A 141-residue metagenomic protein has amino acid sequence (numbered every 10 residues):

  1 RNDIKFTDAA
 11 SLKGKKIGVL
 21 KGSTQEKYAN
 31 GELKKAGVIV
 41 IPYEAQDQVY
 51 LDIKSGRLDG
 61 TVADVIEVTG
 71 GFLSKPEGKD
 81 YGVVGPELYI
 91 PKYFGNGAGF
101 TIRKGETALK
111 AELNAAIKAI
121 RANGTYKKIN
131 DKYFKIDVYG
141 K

Functional and structural regions predicted by a protein language model:
R1-K141: Proline/Glycine/Serine-rich low-complexity intrinsically disordered segments that serve as flexible stalks/linkers
